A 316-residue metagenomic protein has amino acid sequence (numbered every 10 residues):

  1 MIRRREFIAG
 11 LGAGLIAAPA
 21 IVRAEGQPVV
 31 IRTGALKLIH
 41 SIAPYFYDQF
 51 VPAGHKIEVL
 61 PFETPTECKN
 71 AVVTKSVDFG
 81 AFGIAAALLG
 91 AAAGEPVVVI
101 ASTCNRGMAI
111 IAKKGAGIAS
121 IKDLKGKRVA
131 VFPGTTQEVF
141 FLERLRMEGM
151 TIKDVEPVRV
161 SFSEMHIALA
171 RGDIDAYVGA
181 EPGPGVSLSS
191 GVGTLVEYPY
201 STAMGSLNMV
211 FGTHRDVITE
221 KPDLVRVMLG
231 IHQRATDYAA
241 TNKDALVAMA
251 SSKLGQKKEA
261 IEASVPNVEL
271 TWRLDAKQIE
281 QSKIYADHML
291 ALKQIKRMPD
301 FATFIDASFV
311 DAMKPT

Functional and structural regions predicted by a protein language model:
M1-I2: Secretory targeting signals
E6-A24: N-terminal export signals
A9, G126, S189, D306: Phosphate-coordinating loops and pocket residues in cytosolic domains that bind phosphorylated ligands
E25-T151, E156-F162, D175-P182, V192-Y198 (+1 more regions): Short, glycine-/small- and polar/acidic-enriched structural segments that line small-molecule recognition paths
N70, T74, L88, K122 (+9 more regions): Solvent-exposed, polar/charged alpha-helical surfaces in well-ordered, non-transmembrane soluble domains, broadly
A85-A86, S163-S252: Pocket-lining segment of extracytoplasmic ligand-binding domains
T219-K296: Secondary-structure end/capping motifs
L290-T316: Conserved C-terminal helix/tail region of periplasmic/extracytoplasmic solute-binding proteins
